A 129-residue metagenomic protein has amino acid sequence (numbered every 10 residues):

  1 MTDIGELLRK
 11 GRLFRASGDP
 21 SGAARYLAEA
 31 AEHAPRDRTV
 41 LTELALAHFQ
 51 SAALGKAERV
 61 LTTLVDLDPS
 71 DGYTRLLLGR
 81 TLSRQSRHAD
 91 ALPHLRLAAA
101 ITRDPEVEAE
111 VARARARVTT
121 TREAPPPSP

Functional and structural regions predicted by a protein language model:
M1-E6, P126-S128: TPR-adjacent "capping" and linker segments in tetratricopeptide-repeat scaffold/adaptor proteins
R9, E43, L77, E110-V111: Canonical tetratricopeptide repeat
S17-E29, S51-T63, S86-R96, T121-P126: Structural signature of tandem alpha-helical TPR/SEL1-like repeats, specifically the intra-repeat loop/turn
P35, P69, T102-R103: Short coil turns that delineate tetratricopeptide repeat
V60-A89: Mid-chain, well-packed structural core segment of small domains
S83-E106, A112-T119: TPR/TPR-like (Sel1-like) alpha-helical repeat modules
